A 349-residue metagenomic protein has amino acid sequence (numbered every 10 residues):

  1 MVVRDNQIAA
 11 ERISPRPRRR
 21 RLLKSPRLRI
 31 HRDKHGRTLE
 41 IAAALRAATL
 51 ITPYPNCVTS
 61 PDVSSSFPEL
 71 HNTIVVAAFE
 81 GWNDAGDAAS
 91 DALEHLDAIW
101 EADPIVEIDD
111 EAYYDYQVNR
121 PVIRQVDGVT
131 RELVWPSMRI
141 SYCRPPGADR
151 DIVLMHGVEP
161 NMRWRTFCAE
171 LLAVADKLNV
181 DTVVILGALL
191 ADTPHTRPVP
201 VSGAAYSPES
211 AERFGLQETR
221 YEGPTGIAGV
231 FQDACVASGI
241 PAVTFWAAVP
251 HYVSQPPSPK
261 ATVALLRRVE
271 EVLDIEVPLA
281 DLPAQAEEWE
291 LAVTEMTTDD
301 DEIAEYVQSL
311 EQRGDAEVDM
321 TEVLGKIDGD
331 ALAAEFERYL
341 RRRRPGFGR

Functional and structural regions predicted by a protein language model:
V3-D5, H31-R32: Intrinsic low-complexity, disordered N-terminal segments enriched in polar/charged/small residues
A9-A10, T38, A42-T52: Ala/Thr-enriched low-complexity intrinsically disordered regions
E11, R19-G36: Polybasic, low-complexity intrinsically disordered segments
P53-G157: N-terminal short beta-loop-beta anion/metal-coordinating cradle
F79-N83, L154-W164, F214-E222, Y252-P256: Flexible, glycine/proline-enriched loop segments at strand-loop-helix junctions that form or flank small-ligand binding
R150, G157-P208, F231: Internal, conserved structured core segments that host functional sites
D192-V272, E276: Catalytic cores of processing enzymes, dominated by hydrolases/peptidases, characterized by acidic/His-rich
V253-R349: A conserved C-terminal secondary-structure "cap"
